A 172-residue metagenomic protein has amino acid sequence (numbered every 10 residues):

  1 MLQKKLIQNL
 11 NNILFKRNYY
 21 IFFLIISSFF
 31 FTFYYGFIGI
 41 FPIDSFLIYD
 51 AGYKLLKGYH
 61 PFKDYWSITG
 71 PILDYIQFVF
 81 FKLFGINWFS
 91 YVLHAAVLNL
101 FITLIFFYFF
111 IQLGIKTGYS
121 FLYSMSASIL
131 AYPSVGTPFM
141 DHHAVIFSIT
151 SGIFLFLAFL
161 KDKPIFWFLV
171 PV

Functional and structural regions predicted by a protein language model:
M1-T32, T117, I165-F166: Start-transfer (signal-anchor) and selected internal transmembrane alpha helices of multi-pass inner/ER membrane
F22-Y34, M125-S128, G152-F154: Hydrophobic core of alpha-helical transmembrane segments in multi-pass integral membrane proteins
G36-A51, F62-Q77, I86-F89: Extracytoplasmic catalytic/substrate-binding loops of multi-pass membrane glycan-assembly enzymes
Q77, Y91-L98, M140: Alpha-helical transmembrane segments of multi-pass integral membrane proteins
L93-T117, T150: Transmembrane-helix motifs of polytopic, lipid-linked glycan transferases
F106-I129, K163-F166: Transmembrane-helix signature of polytopic, membrane-embedded enzymes that assemble or transfer cell-envelope glycans
G136-V145: Short acidic/glycine- and proline-prone juxtamembrane loop motifs at membrane-interface regions of multi-pass membrane
A144-L169: Specific aromatic-rich, kink-prone transmembrane helix
